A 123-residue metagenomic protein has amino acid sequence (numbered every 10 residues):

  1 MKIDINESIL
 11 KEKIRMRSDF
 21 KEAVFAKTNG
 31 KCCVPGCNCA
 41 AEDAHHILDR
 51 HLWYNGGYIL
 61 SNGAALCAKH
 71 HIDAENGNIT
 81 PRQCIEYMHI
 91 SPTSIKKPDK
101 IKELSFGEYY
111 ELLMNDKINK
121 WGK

Functional and structural regions predicted by a protein language model:
M1-K31, P35-A41, T80-K123: A boundary/linker detector
C33-A65, A74-P81: Histidine-centered nuclease catalytic patch
H51-A68, Y87-E103: Short microdomains enriched in Cys/His and/or Lys/Arg
